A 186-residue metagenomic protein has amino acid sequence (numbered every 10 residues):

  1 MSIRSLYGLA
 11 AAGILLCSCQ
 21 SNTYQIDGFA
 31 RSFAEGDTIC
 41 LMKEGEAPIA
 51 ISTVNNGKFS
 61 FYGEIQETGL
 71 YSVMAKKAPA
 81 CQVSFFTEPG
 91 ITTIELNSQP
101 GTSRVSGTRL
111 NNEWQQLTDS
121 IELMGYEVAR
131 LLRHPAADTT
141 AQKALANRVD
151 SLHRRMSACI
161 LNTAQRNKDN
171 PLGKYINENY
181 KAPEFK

Functional and structural regions predicted by a protein language model:
M1-A30: Bacterial Sec-dependent N-terminal signal peptides
C19-N162: A non-transmembrane, solvent-exposed segment enriched in polar/low-complexity residues
D169-P183: Amphipathic alpha-helical repeat scaffolds of TPR domains
